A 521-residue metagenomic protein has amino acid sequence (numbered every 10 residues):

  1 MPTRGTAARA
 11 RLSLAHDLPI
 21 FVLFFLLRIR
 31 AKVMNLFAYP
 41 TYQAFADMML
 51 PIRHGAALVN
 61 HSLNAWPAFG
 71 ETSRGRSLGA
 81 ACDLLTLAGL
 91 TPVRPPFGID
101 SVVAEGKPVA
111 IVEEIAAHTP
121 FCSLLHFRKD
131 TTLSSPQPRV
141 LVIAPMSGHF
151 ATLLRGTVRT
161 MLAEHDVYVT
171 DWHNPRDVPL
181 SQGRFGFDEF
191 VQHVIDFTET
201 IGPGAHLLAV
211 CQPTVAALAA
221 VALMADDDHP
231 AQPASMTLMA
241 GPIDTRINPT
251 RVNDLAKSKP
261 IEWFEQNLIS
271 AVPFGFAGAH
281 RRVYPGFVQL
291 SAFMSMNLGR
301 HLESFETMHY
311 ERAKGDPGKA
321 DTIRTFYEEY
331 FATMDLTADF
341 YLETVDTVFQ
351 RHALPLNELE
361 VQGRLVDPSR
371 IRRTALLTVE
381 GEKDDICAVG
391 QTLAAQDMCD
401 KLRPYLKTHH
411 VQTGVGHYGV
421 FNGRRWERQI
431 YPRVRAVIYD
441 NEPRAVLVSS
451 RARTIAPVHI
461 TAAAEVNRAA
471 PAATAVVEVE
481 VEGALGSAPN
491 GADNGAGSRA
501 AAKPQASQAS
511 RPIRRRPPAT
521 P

Functional and structural regions predicted by a protein language model:
M1-G106, V458-P521: N-terminal targeting or regulatory segments adjacent to alpha/beta-hydrolase or S9 domains
P2-A80, P203, A220-D339, P521: Alpha/beta-hydrolase-fold enzymes
S101-V103, K107-R176: Short, surface-exposed "cap/lid" segments of acyl-processing enzymes
D177, E189-A205, L218: Conserved acidic catalytic loop of the alpha/beta-hydrolase fold
T378-E380, D384: Short beta-strand/loop motif that positions the catalytic acidic residue of the alpha/beta-hydrolase fold
D385-Q391: Conserved alpha/beta-hydrolase "acid-adjacent" motif
C399-H417: Catalytic histidine neighborhood in serine/cysteine hydrolases with alpha/beta-hydrolase-type architecture
G414-R428: Catalytic histidine-centered segment of alpha/beta-hydrolase-like enzymes
